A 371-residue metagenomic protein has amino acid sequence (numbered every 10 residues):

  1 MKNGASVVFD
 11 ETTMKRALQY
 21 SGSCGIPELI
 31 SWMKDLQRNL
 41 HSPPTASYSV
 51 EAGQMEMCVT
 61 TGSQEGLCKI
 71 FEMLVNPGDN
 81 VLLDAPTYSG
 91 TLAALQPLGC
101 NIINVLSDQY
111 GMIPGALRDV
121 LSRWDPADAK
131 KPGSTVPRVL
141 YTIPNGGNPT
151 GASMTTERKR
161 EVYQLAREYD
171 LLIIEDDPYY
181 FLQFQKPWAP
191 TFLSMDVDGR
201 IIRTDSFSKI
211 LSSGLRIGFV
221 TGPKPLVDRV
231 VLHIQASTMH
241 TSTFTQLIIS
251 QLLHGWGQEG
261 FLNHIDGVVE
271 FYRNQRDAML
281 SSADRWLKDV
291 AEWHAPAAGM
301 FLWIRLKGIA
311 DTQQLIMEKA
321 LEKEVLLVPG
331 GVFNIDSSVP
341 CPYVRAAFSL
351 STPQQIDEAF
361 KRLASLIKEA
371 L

Functional and structural regions predicted by a protein language model:
V7, E11-D170, I174, Y180-D198 (+5 more regions): Conserved core of the PLP fold type I
V197-R273: Conserved core segment of the aminotransferase class I/II
T221, W303-R305, A347-S349: Short hydrophobic/aromatic beta-strand micro-patches that form the beta-sheet surface supporting nucleotide- or nucleic
I265-L280, A291-L306, I316: Conserved glycine-rich beta-strand-loop-beta hairpin in the small C-terminal domain of fold type I
A310-I316, Q354-E358: Short, conserved charged micro-motifs
E322-K323, S337-L371: PLP-dependent enzyme catalytic core of the Aspartate aminotransferase-like
